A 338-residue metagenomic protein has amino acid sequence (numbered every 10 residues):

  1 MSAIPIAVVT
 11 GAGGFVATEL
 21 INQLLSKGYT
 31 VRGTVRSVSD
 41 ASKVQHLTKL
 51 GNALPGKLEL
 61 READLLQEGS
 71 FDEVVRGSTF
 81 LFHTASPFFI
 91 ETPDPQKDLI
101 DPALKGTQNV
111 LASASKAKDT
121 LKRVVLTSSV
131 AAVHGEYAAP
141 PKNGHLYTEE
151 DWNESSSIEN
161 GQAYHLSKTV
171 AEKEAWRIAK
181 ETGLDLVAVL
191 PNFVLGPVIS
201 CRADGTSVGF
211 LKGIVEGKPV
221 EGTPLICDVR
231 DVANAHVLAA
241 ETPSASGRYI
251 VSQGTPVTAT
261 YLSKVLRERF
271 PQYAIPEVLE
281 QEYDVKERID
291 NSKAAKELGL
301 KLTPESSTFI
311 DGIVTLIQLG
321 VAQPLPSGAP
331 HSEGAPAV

Functional and structural regions predicted by a protein language model:
A3-V31: N-terminal Rossmann NAD(P)H-binding glycine-rich loop of SDR-like oxidoreductase domains
T18, S37-K105, S115: NAD(P)H-binding glycine-rich loop region in Rossmannoid oxidoreductase-like domains and their noncatalytic homologs
H83, P87, T92-Y164, V187: Conserved Rossmann-fold NAD(P)-dependent oxidoreductase catalytic core, especially the SDR/UDP-sugar
R123-V124, S128, A171-P197: Conserved beta-loop-beta element that borders a ligand/cofactor-binding pocket
N160-Y164, G196-R202, K218-R230: Glycine-rich "substrate-gating" loop/helix at the edge of Rossmann-like oxidoreductase active sites
E181-D185, G196-G209, A239-Y249: Glycine/proline-rich active-site loop of Rossmann-fold NAD(P)-dependent oxidoreductases
L211-Y249: Alpha-helical substrate-binding/gating segment
A233-Y283, N291, I313, G320-V338: Mid/C-terminal beta-alpha module of Rossmann-like enzyme folds, strongest in SDR-family dehydrogenases/epimerases
